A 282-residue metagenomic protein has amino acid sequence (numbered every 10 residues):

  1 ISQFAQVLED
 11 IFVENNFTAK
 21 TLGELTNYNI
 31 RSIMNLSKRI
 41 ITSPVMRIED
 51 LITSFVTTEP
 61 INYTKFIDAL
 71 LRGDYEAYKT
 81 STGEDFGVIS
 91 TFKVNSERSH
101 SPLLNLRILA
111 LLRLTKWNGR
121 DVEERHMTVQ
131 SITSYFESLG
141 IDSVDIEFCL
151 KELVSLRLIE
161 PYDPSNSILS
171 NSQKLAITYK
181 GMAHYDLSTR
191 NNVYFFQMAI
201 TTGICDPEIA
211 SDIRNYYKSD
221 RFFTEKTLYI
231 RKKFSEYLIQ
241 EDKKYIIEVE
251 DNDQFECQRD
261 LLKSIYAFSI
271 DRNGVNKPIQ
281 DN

Functional and structural regions predicted by a protein language model:
I1-N15: The catalytic "switch" region of P-loop NTPases
F17-T21, L25-N35, R39-N282: C-terminal leucine-rich, beta-strand-based interaction scaffolds used for sensing/assembly
